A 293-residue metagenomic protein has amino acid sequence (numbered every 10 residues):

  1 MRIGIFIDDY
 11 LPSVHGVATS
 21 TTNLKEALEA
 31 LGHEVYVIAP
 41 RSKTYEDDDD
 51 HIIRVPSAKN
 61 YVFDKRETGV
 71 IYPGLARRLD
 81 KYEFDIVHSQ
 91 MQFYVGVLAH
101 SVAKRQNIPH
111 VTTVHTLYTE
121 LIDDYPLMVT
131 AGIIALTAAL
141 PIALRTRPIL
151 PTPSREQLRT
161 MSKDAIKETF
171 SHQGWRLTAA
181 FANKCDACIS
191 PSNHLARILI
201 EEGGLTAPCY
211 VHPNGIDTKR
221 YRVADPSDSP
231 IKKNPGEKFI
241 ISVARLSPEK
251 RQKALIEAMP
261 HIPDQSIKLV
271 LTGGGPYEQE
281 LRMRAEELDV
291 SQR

Functional and structural regions predicted by a protein language model:
M1, A224-F239: Nucleotide-sugar donor-binding and catalytic loop/hinge architecture of NDP-sugar-dependent glycosyltransferases
M1-P56, Y82: N-terminal subdomain of nucleotide-sugar transferases
R41, H194, G215: Carbohydrate-associated surface elements
Y61-S89, Y94-S101, R105, H172-R176: An amphipathic, basic-hydrophobic alpha-helix
R105, T137-A187: Membrane-proximal helix-turn-helix segments that form the acceptor-binding/catalytic region of lipid-linked
I189, K232-M259, V270: Conserved donor-binding/catalytic core segment of Leloir-type glycosyltransferases
I200, I216-P230: Acidic anion/phosphate-binding donor-loop and adjacent secondary structure in glycosyltransferase catalytic cores
Q279-R293: Nucleotide-activated donor-binding/catalytic signature segment of Leloir-type glycosyltransferases, i.e., the conserved
